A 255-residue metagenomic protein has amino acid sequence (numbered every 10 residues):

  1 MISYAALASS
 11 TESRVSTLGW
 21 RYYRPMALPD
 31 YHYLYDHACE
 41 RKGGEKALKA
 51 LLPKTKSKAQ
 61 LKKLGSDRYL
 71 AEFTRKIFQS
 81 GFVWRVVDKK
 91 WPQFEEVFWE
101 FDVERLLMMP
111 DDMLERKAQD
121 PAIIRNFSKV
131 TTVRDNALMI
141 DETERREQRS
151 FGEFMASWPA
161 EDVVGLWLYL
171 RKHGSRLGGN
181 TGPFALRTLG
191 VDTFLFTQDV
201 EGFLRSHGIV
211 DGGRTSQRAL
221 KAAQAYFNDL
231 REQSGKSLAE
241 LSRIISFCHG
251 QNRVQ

Functional and structural regions predicted by a protein language model:
S3, S9-S16: Low-acidity, Ser/Thr- and Arg-rich intrinsically disordered low-complexity segments
A8-S9, Y22: Short linear/disordered segments characteristic of secreted peptide precursors and small low-complexity proteins
G19-K54, Q148, G152-Q255: C-terminal accessory module of base-excision DNA glycosylases/AP lyases that mediates lesion recognition and DNA
G19-N126, V130, I244-Q255: N-terminal polyanion-binding entry modules of DNA glycosylases/AP lyases and select other DNA-binding proteins
D67-A71, P92, F127-R134, V164 (+3 more regions): Non-catalytic, well-ordered alpha-helical scaffold segments
W99-R176: Alpha-helical ds-nucleic-acid-binding substructure associated with the helix-hairpin-helix region of base-excision DNA
